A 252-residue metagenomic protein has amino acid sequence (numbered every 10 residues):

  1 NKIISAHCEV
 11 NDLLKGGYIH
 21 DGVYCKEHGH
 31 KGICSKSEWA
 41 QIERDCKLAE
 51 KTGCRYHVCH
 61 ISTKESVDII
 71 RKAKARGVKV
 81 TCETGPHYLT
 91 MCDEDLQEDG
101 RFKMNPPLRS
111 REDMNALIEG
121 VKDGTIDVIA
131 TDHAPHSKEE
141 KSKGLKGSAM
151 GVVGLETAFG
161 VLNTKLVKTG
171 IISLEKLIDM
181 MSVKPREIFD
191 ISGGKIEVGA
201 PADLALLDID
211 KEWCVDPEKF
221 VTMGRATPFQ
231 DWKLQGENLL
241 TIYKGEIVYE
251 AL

Functional and structural regions predicted by a protein language model:
N1-I129: Histidine/acidic residue-rich metal-binding segments in metalloenzymes
E9, S62, G85, A134 (+3 more regions): Anionic group-transfer/hydrolysis microenvironments
L14, V67, T90, S137-E139 (+3 more regions): Glycine/Thr-rich phosphate-binding loops of Rossmann-like dinucleotide-binding domains
L14-K15, K31, S62, T90 (+9 more regions): Generic, ordered loop/turn and secondary-structure boundary motif
E27-R55, G120-D123, D127-I129, A134-I209: His/Asp/Glu-enriched, well-ordered alpha-helical/loop segment that forms or immediately abuts the divalent-metal
E65, E112, M180, D190-I191 (+1 more regions): Short, conserved clusters of charged catalytic residues that mark active-site and nucleotide-handling motifs
G85, G100, M104, K141 (+4 more regions): Glycine-rich, flexible loop/turn motifs
G144-G147, P201-L252: C-terminal cap of metal-dependent C-N hydrolases
